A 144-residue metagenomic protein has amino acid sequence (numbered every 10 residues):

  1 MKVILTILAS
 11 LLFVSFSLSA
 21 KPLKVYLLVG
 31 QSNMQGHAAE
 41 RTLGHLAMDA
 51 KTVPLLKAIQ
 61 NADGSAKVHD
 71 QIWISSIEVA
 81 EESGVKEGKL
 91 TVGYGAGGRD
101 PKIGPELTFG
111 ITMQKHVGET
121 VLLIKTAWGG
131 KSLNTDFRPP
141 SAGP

Functional and structural regions predicted by a protein language model:
M1-L5: Positively charged n-region of N-terminal signal peptides that target proteins for export
T6-S15: Bacterial N-terminal signal peptides
S19-P144: Cell-envelope and extracellular/periplasmic
